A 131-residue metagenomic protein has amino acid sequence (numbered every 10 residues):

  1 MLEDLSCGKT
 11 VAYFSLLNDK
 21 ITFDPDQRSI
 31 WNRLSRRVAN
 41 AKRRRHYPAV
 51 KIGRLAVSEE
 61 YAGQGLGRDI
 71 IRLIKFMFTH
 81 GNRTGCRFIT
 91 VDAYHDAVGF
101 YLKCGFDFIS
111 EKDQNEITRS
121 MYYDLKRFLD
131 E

Functional and structural regions predicted by a protein language model:
C7-A12: Glycine-rich acetyl-CoA-binding "A-motif" of GNAT/NAT acetyltransferases
Y13-R54: Conserved acyl-donor/pantetheine-binding loop and adjacent beta-alpha core of acyl/acetyltransferases and related
G53-G63: A short, internal acetyl-CoA/4′-phosphopantetheine-binding micro-motif in the GNAT/acyltransferase core
G63-M77: Conserved acetyl-CoA-binding loop-helix of GNAT-fold acetyltransferases
G67, I71, H95-A97, E111-M121: Short glycine/proline-centered loop/turn elements that form peptide/ligand docking sites
I71, F78-A93: Conserved GNAT acetyl-CoA-binding A-motif
T90, L102-Y123: Conserved catalytic-core motifs of GNAT/GCN5-like acyltransferases
